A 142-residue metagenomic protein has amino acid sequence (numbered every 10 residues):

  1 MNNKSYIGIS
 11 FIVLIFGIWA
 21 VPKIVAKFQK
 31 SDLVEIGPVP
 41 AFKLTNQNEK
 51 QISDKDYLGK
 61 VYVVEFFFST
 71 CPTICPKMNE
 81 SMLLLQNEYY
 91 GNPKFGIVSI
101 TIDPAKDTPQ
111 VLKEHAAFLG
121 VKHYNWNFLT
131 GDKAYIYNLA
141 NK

Functional and structural regions predicted by a protein language model:
M1-T45: N-terminal targeting signals for export/organelle localization
S31-V34, S53-K55, F118-G120: Short secondary-structure boundary/capping segments
G37-V39, Y57-V61, N92-I97, D107: Extracytoplasmic
I52-P76, S81-M82, I97-V98: Short active-site neighborhood of thiol/selenol oxidoreductases, capturing the structured segment around
N79-L139: Structural microenvironment flanking redox-active thiols in thiol-disulfide oxidoreductases
